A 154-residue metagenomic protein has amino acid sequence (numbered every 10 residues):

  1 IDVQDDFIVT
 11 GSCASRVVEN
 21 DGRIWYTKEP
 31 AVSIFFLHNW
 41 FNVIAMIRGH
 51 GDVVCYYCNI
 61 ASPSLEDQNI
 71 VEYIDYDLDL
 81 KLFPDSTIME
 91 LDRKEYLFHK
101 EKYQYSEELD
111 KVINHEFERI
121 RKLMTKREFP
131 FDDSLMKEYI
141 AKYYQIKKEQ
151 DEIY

Functional and structural regions predicted by a protein language model:
I1-A31: Charge-rich, low-complexity N-terminal segments
I1-D2, F35, K81-L82: Well-ordered beta-strand positions
N20-L65: The feature represents the first ordered module of a protein
I34, N39-V43, V54, I70-Y76 (+3 more regions): Extended soluble regions of mature proteins
G49-Y103: Conserved, surface-exposed functional patches that form binding/active-site neighborhoods
N59-S62, S106-D110, Y139-K148: A short, hydrophobic/aromatic-rich structural module that often spans a beta strand with its adjoining loop
L82, L97-F98, Y105-E118: Compact, glycine/acidic-enriched structural inserts
F117-Y154: Cysteine/selenocysteine-centered motifs that mediate thiol-based redox chemistry or coordinate metal-sulfur cofactors
